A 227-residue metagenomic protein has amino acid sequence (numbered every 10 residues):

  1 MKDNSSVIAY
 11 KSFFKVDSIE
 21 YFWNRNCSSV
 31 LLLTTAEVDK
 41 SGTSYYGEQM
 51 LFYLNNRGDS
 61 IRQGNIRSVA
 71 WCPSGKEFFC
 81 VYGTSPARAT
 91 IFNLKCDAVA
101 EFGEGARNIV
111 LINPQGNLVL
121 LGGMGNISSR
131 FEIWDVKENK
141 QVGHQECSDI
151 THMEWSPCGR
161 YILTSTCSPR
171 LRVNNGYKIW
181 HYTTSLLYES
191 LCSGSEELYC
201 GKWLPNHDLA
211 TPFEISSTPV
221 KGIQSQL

Functional and structural regions predicted by a protein language model:
M1-K2, Y46-R57, W134-D135, G176-T183: Beta-propeller blade signature
V7-S12, R57-R62, D97-F102, K140-Q145 (+1 more regions): A short beta-strand motif characteristic of beta-propeller blades
E20-S29, S68-F78, I109-L118, M153-I162 (+1 more regions): Blade-terminus and WD-like Trp-Asp/Gly-His loop motifs, strongest in beta-propeller folds
L33-G47, S165-N175: Short, conserved, GDST-rich strand-edge loop motifs in beta-rich repeat architectures
G83-V142: Eukaryotic tandem repeat interaction scaffolds
G103-N108, K140-P157, L186-K202: Conserved blade-ending motifs and adjacent loop-strand segments that build the rim/top face of beta-propeller domains
N117-H181: Structured C-terminal portions of repeat-based eukaryotic scaffold domains
C167, V173-L227: Terminal intrinsically disordered, low-complexity extensions flanking WD-repeat/beta-propeller proteins
